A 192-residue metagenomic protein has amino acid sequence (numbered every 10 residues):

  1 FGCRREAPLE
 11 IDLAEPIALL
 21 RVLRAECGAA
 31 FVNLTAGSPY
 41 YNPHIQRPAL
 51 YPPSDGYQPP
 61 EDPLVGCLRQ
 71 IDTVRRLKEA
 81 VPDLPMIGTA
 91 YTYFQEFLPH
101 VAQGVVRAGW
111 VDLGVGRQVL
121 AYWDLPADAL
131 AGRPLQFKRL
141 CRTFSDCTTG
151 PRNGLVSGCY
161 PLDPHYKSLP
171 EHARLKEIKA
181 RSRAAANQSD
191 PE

Functional and structural regions predicted by a protein language model:
F1-E192: Flavin-dependent oxidoreductase catalytic cores
